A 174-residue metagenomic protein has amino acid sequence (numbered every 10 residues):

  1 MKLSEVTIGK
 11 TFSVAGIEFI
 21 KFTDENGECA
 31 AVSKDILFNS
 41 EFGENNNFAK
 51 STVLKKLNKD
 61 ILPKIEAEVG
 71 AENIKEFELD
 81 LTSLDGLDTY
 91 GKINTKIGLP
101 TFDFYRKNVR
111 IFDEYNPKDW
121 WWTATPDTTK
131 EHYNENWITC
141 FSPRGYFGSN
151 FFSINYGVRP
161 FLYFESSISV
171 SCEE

Functional and structural regions predicted by a protein language model:
M1-E174: Collagenous Gly-X-Y triple-helix signature in extracellular proteins
